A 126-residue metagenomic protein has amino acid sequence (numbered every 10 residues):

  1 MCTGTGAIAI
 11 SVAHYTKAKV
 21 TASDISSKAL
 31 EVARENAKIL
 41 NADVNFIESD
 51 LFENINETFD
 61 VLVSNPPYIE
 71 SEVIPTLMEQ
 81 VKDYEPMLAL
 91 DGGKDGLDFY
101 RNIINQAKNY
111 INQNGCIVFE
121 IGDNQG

Functional and structural regions predicted by a protein language model:
M1-S64, I69-T76: Conserved SAM/SAH cofactor-binding pocket of Class I
V12, V81, I103-A107: Class I S-adenosylmethionine-dependent transferase superfamily signal
V20, S64, A89-L90, C116: Short, flexible active-site loop motifs that bind/organize anionic cofactors or intermediates
T58, Y84, Q113-N114: Structured helix-beta-strand junction loops
Y68-D98: Mobile active-site "lid"/loop adjacent to the S-adenosyl-L-methionine
K94-G126: Conserved Class I SAM-dependent methyltransferase catalytic core
